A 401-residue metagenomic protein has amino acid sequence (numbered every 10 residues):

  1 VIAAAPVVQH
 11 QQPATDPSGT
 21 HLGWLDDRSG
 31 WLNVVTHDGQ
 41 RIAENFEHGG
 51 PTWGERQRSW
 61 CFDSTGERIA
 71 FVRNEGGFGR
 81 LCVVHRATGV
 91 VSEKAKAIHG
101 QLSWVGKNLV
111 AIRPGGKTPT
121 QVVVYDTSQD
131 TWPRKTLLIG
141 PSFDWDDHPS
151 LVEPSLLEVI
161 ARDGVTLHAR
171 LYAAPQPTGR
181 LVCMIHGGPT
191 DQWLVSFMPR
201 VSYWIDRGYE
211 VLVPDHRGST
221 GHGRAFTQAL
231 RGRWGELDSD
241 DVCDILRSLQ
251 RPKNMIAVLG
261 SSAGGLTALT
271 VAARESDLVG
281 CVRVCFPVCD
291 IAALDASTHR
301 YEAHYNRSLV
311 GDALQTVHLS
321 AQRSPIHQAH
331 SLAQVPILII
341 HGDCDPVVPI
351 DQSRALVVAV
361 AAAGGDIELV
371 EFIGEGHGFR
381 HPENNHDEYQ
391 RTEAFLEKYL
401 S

Functional and structural regions predicted by a protein language model:
I2, Q11-Q12, Q57-R58, G79 (+4 more regions): Non-catalytic accessory segments flanking enzyme active sites
A3-H10, G23-V35, E44-E55, F71-L81 (+3 more regions): A flexible loop/linker signature enriched in serine peptidases of the S9 family
S18-T20, T65-E67, K107: Short coil/turn segments that connect the beta-strands within blades of beta-propeller domains
H37-D38, H85-G89, T127-D130: Short loop/turn segments that connect beta-strands within beta-propeller blades
G54-F62: Signature of short aromatic-glycine-proline-rich micro-motifs recurring in repeat-based ectodomains
G140-A257, S261-S262, L294-A296, A303: Cap/lid segment of the alpha/beta-hydrolase catalytic domain
H216-S401: Active-site-proximal cap/loop segments of hydrolase catalytic domains
